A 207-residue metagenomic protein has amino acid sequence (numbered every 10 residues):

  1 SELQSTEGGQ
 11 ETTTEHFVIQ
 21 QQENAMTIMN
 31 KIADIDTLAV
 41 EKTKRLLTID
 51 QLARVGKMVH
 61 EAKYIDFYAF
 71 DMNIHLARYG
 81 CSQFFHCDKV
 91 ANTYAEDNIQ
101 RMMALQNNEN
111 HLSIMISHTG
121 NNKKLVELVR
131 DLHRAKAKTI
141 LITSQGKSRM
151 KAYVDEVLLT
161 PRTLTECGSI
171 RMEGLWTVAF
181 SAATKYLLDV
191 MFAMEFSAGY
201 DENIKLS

Functional and structural regions predicted by a protein language model:
S1-D50: HTH-adjacent hinge/linker in prokaryotic transcriptional regulators
M29, A33, L52-V55, A77 (+1 more regions): Hydrophobic packing residues in well-ordered alpha-helices of helical domains and bundles
T43, V55-M58, L128: A ubiquitous structural signal for well-ordered alpha-helices
D50-A62: Glycine-rich phosphate/diphosphate-binding loops that line cofactor/substrate pockets in enzymes
H60-F196: Glycine-rich phosphate-binding loops that contact phosphosugars or nucleotide phosphates
G199-S207: A short, charged, Gly/Pro-tolerant segment at domain boundaries
